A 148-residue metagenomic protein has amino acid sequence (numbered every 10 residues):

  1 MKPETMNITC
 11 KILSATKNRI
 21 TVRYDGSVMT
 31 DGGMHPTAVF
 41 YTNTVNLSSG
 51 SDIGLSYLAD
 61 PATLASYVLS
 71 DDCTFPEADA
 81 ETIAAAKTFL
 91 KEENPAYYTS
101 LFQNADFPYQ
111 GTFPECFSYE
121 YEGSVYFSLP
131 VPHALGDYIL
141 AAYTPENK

Functional and structural regions predicted by a protein language model:
M1-K148: Compositionally biased intrinsically disordered regions enriched in Thr/Gly
